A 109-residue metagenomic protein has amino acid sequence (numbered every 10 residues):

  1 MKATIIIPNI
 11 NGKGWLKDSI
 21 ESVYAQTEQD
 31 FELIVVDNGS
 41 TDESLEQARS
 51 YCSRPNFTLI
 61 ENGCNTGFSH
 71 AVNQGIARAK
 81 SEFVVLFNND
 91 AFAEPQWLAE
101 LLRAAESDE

Functional and structural regions predicted by a protein language model:
K2-T4, E32: Cell-envelope/extracellular polymer assembly enzymes that use nucleotide-activated donors
K17, D42-Y51: Acidic helix N-cap motif at the loop->helix transition within catalytic regions of sugar-transfer enzymes
S22, D37-E46, C64: A conserved acidic beta->alpha catalytic loop
S22-D30: Short, acidic, metal-binding catalytic loop of nucleotide-sugar glycosyltransferases
F31-G39, T58-N62: Short beta-strand/loop segment that forms part of the nucleotide-sugar
E61-A79, N89: Glycine-rich, basic loop-to-helix element that forms the pyrophosphate-binding segment of sugar-nucleotide handling
V84: Short aromatic/hydrophobic "clamp" motif used to bind/position activated sugar donors
P95-E109: Conserved donor NDP-sugar-binding/catalytic core segment of glycosyltransferases
